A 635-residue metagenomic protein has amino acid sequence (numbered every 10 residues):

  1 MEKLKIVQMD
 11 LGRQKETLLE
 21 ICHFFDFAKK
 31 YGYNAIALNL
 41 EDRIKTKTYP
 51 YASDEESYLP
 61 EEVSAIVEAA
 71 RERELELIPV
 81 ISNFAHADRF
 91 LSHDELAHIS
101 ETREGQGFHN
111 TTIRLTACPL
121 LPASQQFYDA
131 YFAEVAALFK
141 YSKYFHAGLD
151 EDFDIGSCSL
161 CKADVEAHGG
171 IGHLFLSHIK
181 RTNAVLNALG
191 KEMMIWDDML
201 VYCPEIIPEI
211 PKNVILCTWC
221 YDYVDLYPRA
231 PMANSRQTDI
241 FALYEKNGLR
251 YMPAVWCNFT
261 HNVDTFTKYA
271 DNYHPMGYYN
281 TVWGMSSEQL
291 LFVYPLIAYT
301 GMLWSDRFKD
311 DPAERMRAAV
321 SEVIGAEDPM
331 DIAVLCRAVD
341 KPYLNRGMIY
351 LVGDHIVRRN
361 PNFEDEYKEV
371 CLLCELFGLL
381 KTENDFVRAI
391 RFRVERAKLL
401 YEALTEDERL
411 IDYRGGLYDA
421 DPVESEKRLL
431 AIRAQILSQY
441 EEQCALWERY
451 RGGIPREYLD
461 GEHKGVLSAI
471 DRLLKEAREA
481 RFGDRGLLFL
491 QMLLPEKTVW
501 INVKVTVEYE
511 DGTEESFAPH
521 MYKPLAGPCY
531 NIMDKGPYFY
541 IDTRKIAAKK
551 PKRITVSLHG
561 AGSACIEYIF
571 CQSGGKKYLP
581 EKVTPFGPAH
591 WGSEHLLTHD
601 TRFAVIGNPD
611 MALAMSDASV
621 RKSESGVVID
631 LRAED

Functional and structural regions predicted by a protein language model:
M1-F175, R181, V185-M194, P253: Feature activates predominantly on carbohydrate-active enzymes
M1-T46, P50-E61, A65, R73 (+11 more regions): Mature N-terminal, pre-catalytic/accessory segment of carbohydrate-active enzymes
E2-K5, I21-C22, D26, A65-E68 (+4 more regions): Substrate-binding groove of N-acetylhexosamine-processing glycoside hydrolases
L11-R13, D42, E151, D197-M199 (+5 more regions): Short, flexible loop/turn elements at secondary-structure junctions
T48, S157-S159, E205-I206, V263-D264 (+3 more regions): A short acidic (Asp/Glu
N83, F153, D222, G284-S286 (+1 more regions): Short loop/turn segments at secondary-structure transitions that flank enzyme active sites
Y578: Short, tryptophan-glycine- and acidic/Ser/Thr-enriched carbohydrate-recognition patches
V583-E624, L631: Compositionally biased low-complexity segments at domain edges in trafficked proteins and select soluble regulators
